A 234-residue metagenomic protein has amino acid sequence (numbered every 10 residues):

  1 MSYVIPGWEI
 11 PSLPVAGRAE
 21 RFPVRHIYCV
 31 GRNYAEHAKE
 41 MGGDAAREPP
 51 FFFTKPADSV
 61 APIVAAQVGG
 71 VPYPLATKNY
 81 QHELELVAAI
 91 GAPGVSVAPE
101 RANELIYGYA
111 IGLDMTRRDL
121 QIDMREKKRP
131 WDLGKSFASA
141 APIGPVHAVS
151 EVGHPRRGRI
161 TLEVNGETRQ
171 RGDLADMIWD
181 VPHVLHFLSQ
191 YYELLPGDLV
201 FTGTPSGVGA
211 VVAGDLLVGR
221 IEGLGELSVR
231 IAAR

Functional and structural regions predicted by a protein language model:
M1-R101: Extended, compositionally biased flexible segments
S2-F22, H37-A46, V64-A65, R118-R234: Catalytic-pocket segment enriched in acidic/His residues
C29, F53-K55, H82, I111 (+3 more regions): General beta-strand structural signal in soluble alpha/beta enzymes
A46, G108-I111: A short, gly/pro- and small-residue-rich
E85-A89, A110, T161: Residues embedded in well-ordered beta-strands
N103-Y107: Interfacial segments of alpha-helical transmembrane regions
